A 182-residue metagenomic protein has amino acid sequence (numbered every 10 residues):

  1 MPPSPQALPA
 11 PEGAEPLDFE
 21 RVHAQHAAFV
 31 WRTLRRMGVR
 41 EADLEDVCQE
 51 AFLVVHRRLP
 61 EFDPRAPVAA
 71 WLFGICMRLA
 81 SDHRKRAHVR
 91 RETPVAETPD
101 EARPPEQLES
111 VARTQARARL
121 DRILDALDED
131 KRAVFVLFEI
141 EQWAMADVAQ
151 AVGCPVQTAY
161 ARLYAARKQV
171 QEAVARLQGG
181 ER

Functional and structural regions predicted by a protein language model:
P2-L8, R90-R113, R117, A144: Internal acidic/polar
L8-R32, E45, H56: A short, charge-rich alpha-helical start-of-domain segment used by transcription regulators
P11, D125, E129-A133, E141-T158 (+1 more regions): Helix-turn-helix DNA-binding module
V22-E41, R58, L124, R176: Amphipathic, Lys/Arg- and hydrophobic-enriched alpha-helical face
D46-L53, R57, A66-R78: Structural recognition of an alpha-helix C-terminal capping motif at a helix-to-coil junction
E61-D63, G74-V95, R113, R176: Arg/Lys-rich amphipathic alpha helix in sigma70-family domain 2
M77, S81, Q150-R176: DNA-recognition helix of helix-turn-helix
K85, L127, R132, R167-R182: Short, Lys/Arg-enriched C-terminal cap helix and immediately downstream tail that follows
